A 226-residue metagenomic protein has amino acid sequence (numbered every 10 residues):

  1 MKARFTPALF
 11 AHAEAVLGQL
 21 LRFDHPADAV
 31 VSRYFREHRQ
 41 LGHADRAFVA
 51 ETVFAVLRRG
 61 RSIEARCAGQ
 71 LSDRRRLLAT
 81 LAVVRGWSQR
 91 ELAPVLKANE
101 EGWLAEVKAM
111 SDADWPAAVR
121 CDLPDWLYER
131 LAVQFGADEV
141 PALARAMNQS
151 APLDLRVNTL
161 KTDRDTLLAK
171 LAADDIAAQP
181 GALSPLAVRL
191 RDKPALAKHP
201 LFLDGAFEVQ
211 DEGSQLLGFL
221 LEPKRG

Functional and structural regions predicted by a protein language model:
M1-K198: Class I Rossmann-like S-adenosyl-L-methionine
L190-R225: SAM-dependent Rossmann-like transferase core, predominantly class I methyltransferases with a strong bias toward
